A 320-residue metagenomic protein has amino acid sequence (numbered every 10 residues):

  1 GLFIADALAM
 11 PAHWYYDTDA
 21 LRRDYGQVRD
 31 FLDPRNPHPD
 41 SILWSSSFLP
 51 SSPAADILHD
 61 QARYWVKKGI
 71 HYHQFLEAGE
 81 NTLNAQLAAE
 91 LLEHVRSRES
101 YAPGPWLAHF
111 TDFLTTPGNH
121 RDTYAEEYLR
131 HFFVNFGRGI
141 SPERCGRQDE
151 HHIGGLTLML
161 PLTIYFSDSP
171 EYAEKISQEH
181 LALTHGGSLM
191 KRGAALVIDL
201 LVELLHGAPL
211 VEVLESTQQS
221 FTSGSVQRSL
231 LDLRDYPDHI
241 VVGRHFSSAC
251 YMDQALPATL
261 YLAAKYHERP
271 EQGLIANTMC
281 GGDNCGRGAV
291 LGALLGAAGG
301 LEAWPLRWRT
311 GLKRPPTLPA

Functional and structural regions predicted by a protein language model:
G1-A320: Structured, active/binding-site neighborhoods that engage oxygen-rich ligands
